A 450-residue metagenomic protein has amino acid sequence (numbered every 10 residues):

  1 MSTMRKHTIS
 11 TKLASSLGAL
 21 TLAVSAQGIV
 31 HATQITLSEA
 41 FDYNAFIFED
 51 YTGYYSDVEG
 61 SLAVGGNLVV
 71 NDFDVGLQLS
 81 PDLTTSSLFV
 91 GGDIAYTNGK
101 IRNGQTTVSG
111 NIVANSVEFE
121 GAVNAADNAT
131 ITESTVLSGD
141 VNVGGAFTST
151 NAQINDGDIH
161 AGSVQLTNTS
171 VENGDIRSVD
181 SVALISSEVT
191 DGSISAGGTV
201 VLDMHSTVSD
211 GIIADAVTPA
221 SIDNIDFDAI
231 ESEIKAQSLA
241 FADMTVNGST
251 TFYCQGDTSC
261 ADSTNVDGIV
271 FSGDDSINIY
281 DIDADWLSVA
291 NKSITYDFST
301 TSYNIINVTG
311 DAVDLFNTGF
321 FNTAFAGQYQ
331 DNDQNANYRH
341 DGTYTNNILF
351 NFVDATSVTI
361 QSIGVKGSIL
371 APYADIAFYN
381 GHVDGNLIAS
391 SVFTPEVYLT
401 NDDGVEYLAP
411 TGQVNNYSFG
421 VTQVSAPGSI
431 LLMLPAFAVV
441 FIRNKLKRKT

Functional and structural regions predicted by a protein language model:
S2-V30: Gram-negative bacterial Sec-dependent N-terminal signal peptides
H7, K12-L13, L22, I131 (+5 more regions): Intrinsic disorder/low-complexity segments
H31-S116, G121, A125-S170, S178-S187 (+1 more regions): Long, polar low-complexity repeats
N111, V179, A183-I185, D191-A214 (+1 more regions): Secretory/export targeting leaders with adjacent low-complexity proregions
L202-M204, S209-D210, A214-T258, D262 (+1 more regions): Charged/polar low-complexity intrinsically disordered regions
S425-N444: A short, hydrophobic C-terminal helix/tail in secreted or cell-surface proteins
K447-T450: Short, charged juxtamembrane terminal tails flanking transmembrane helices
